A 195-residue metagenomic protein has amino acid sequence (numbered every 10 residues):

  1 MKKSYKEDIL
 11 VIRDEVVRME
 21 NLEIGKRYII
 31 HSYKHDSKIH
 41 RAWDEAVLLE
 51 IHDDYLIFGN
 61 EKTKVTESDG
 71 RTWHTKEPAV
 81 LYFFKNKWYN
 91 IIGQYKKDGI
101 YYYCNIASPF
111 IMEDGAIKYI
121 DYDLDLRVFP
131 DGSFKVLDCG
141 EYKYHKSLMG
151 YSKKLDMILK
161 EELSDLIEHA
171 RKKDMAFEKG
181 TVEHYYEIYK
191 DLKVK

Functional and structural regions predicted by a protein language model:
K2-E77: Charge-rich, low-complexity N-terminal segments
R18-N21, R71, Y82, D114-K118: Short linear motifs in intrinsically disordered
H31, L49, G59, I92 (+2 more regions): Residues in well-ordered beta-strands of folded domains
D69-I111, Y122-L124: Phosphate/ribose-recognition catalytic cores of enzymes acting on nucleotide-derived substrates
K97-K153: Conserved, surface-exposed functional patches that form binding/active-site neighborhoods
I120-Y122, M157, K172: Extended soluble regions of mature proteins
G132, L155, L159-E162, L166: Internal alpha/beta core interface subdomains
E161-K195: Charged phosphate-binding loop/patch that engages nucleotide di/tri-phosphates or the phosphate backbone of nucleic
